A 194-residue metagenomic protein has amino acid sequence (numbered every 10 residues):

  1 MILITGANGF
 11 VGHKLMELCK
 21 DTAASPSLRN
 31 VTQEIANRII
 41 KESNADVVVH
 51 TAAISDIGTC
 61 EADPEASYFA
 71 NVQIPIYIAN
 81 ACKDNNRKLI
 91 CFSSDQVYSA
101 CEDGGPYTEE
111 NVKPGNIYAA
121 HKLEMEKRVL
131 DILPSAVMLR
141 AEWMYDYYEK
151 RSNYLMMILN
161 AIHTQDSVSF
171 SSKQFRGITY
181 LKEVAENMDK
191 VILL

Functional and structural regions predicted by a protein language model:
M1-C19: N-terminal Rossmann NAD(P)H-binding glycine-rich loop of SDR-like oxidoreductase domains
T5, V48-A52, L89-D95, L139-A141: SDR active-site strand-loop-helix element
A23-I35: Rossmann-fold cofactor-recognition segment
T32-A70, A81-K83: NAD(P)H-binding glycine-rich loop region in Rossmannoid oxidoreductase-like domains and their noncatalytic homologs
G58-E65, A100-G105, K150: Conserved catalytic-core motifs of eukaryotic protein kinase domains, centered on the activation segment
F69, Q73-I74, V97-L139, M144-D146: Catalytic helix-loop patch of NAD(P)-dependent Rossmann-fold dehydrogenases
D84-K88: A short helix->loop->beta-strand "cap" motif at the edges of active sites that frequently abuts
K127-G177, L181-K190: NAD(P)-dependent short-chain dehydrogenase/reductase
